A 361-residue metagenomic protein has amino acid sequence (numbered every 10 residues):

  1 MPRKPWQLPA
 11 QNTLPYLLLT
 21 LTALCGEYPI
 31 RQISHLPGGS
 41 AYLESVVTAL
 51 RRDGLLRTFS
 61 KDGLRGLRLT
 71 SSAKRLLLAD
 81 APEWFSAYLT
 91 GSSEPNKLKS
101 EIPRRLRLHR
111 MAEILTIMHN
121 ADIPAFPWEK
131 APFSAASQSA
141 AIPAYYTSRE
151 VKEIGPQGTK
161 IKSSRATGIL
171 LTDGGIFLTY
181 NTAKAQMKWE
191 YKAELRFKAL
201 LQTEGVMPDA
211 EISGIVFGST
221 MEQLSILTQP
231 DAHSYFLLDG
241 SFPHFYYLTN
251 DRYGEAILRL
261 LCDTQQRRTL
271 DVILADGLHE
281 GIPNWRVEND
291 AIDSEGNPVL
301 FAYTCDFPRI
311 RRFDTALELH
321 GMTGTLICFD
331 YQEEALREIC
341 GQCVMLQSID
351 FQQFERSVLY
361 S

Functional and structural regions predicted by a protein language model:
M1-Q7: Short, Lys/Arg-enriched N-terminal segment that forms or immediately precedes the first helix of a structured domain
A10-N12, P29, K61-P82: Short, cationic-aromatic polyanion-contact patches
C25-L36: Short acidic, hydrophobic short linear motifs in intrinsically disordered regions
L36-D53: Short amphipathic alpha-helical interaction segments
R51-D62: A short, conserved structural fragment
S72-R105: Short, amphipathic alpha-helical interaction segments positioned at domain boundaries
P95-E190: Exposed, interaction-prone assembly regions rather than primary DNA-binding/catalytic cores
T179-M187, A199-S361: Long, compositionally biased intrinsically disordered regions
